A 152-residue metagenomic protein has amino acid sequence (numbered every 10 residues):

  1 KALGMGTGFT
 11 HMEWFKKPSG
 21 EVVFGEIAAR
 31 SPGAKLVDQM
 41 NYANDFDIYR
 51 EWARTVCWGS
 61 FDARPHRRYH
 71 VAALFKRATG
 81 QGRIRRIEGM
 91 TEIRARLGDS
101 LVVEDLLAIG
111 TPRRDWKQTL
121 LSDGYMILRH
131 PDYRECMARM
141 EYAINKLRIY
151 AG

Functional and structural regions predicted by a protein language model:
K1-M12, P18, A28-R83: Active-site "cap" helix and flanking loop/linker of ATP-utilizing ligase/carboxylase catalytic domains
V23-E26: Protein kinase-like catalytic core scaffold
A53-G152: Peripheral (often C-terminal) accessory segments that flank ATP-dependent C-N-forming ligase machineries
